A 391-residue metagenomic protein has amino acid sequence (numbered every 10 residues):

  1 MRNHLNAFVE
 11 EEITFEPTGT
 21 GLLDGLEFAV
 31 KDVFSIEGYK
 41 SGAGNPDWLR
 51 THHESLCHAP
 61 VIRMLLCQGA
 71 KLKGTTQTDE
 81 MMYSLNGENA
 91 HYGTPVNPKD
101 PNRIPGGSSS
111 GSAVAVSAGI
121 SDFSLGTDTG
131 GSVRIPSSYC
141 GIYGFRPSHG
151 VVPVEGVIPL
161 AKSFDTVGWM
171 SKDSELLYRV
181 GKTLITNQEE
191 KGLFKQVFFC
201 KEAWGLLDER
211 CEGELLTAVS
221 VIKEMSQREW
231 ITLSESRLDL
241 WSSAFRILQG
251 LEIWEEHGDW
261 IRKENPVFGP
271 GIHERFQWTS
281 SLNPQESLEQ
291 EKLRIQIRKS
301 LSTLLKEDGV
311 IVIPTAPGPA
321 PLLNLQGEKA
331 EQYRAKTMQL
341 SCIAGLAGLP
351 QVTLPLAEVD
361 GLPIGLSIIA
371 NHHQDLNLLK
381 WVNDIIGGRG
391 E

Functional and structural regions predicted by a protein language model:
M1-A118: Gly/Ser-rich catalytic/binding loops embedded in alpha/beta enzyme cores
M1-L23, T186-M338: Amidase signature
M1-R2, T129-G205, L349-E391: Structural helix-boundary/capping segments
K31, L288-E391: Glycine-rich, small-residue loops and helix-cap segments that act as flexible hinges at active-site edges
Y39-K40, M82-S84, I135-P136, D208-E209 (+2 more regions): Short glycine-/acidic-enriched loop or helix-start segments at secondary-structure transitions that form or flank
W48-H53, D165-K172, S280: Short, well-ordered beta-strand elements within core beta-sheets of diverse protein domains
L66, K71-G181: Short glycine/serine-rich loop segments
G87-H91, S138-G141, A244-R246, E328-K329 (+1 more regions): Short low-complexity, flexible loop/linker segments enriched in glycine and/or proline with clustered acidic
